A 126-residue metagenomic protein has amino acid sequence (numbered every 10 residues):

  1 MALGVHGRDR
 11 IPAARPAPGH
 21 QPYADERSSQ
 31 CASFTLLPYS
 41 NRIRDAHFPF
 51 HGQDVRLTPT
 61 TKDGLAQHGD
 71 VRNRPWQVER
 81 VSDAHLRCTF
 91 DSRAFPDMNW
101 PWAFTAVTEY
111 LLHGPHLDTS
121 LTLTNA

Functional and structural regions predicted by a protein language model:
M1-A126: Surface-exposed acidic/polar loop and edge beta-strand patches at domain peripheries
